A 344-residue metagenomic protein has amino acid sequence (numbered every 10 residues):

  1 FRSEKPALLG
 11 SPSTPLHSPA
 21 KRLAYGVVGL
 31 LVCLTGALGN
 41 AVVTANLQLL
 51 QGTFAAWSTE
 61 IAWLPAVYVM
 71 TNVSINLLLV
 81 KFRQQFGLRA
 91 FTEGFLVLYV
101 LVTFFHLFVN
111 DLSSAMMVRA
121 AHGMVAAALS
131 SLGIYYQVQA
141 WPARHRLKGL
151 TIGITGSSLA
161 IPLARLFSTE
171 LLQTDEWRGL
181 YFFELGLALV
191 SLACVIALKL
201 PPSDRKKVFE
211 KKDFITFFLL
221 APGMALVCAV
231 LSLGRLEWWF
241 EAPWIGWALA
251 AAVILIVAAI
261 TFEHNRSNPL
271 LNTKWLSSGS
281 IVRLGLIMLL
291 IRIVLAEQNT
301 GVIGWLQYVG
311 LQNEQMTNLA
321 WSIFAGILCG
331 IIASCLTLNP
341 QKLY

Functional and structural regions predicted by a protein language model:
F1-L38, G52: Cytosolic juxtamembrane N-terminal segment immediately preceding the first transmembrane helix of multi-pass
R22-G39, V43-L47, S58, P65 (+1 more regions): 12-transmembrane solute porter fold
C33, P65, V69, H145-S158 (+4 more regions): Small-residue-rich transmembrane alpha-helices and their cytosolic helix-loop interfaces in multi-pass secondary
L50, F82, E170-L171, L336-P340: Hydrophobic alpha-helical transmembrane and interfacial-helix anchor sites in secondary transporters
T53-F54, Q85, Y136-W141, T174 (+2 more regions): Helix-to-coil boundary motifs at intracellular loop junctions of multi-pass secondary transporters
A66-K81, S130-I134, W321-S334: Central cavity-lining transmembrane alpha-helices of secondary-active solute carriers, predominantly the Major
N76-F214: Helix-loop-helix hairpins in multi-pass membrane proteins, especially solute transporters
T169-L286: Hydrophobic transmembrane-helix bundles of small-molecule transporters
